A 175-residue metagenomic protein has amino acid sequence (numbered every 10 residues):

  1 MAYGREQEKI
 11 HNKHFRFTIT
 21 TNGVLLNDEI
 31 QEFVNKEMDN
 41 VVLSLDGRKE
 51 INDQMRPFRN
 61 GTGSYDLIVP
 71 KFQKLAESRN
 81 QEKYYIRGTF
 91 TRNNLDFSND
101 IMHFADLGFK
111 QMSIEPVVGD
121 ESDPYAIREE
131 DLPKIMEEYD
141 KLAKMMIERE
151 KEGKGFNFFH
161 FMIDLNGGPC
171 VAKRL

Functional and structural regions predicted by a protein language model:
M1-Q54, F58-P70, G88-N99: Canonical radical SAM enzyme core domain
E50, M55-D66, Q73, E77-R174: Radical SAM enzyme [4Fe-4S]-AdoMet core and its adjacent flexible, acidic and glycine-rich loops/tails across
